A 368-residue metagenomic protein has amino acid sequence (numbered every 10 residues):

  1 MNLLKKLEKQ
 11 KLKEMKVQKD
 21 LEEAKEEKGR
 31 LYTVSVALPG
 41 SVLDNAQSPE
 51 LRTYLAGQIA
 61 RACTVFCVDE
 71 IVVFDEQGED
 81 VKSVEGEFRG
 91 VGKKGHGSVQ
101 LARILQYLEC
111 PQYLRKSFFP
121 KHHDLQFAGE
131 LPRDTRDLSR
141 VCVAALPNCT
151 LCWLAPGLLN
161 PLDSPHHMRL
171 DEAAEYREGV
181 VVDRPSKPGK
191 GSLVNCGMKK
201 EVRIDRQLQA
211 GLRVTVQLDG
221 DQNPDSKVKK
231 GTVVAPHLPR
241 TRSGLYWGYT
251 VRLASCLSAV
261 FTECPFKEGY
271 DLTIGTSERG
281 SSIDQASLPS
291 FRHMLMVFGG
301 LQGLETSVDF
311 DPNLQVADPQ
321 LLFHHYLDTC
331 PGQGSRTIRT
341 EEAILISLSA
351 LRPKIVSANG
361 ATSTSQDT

Functional and structural regions predicted by a protein language model:
M1-T368: Post-transcriptional modification and biogenesis factors for structured RNAs of the translation apparatus
